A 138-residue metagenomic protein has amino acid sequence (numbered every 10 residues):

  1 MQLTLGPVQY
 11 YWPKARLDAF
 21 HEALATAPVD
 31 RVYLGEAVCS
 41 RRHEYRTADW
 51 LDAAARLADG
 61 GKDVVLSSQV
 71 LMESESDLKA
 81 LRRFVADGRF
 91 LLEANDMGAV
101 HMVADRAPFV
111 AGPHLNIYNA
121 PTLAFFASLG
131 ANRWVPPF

Functional and structural regions predicted by a protein language model:
M1-A19, H43-E44, Q69-M72, P108-N116: Active-site mouth loops of central-metabolism enzymes
L24, D96, F126: Conserved, mostly hydrophobic/aromatic
P28-R31, A86-F90, A104-A111, F125-W134: Glycine-enriched alpha-helix->loop->beta-strand junction motifs that scaffold or abut catalytic
D30-D52, S68-E73: Glycine-rich, proline-tolerant flexible connector loops at the mouths of alpha/beta enzymes
H43-E44, Y118-S128: Short, charged, surface-exposed secondary-structure boundary motifs
T47-S67, M102-R106: Alpha-helix-loop-beta-strand connector modules within alpha/beta enzyme cores
